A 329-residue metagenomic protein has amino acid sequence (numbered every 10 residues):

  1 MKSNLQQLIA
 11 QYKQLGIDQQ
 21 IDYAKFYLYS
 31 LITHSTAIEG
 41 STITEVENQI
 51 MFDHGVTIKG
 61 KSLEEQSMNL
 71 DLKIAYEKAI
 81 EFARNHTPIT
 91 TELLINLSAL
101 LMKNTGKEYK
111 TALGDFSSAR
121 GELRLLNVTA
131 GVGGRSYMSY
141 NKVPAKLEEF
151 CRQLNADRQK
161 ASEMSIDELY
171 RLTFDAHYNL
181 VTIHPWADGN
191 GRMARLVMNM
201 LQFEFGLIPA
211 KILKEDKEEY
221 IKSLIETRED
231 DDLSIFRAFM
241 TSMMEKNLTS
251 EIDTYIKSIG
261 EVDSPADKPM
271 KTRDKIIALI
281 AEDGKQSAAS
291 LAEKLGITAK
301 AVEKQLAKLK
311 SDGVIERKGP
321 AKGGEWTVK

Functional and structural regions predicted by a protein language model:
M1-D188, R192-K329: FIC/Doc superfamily catalytic core
